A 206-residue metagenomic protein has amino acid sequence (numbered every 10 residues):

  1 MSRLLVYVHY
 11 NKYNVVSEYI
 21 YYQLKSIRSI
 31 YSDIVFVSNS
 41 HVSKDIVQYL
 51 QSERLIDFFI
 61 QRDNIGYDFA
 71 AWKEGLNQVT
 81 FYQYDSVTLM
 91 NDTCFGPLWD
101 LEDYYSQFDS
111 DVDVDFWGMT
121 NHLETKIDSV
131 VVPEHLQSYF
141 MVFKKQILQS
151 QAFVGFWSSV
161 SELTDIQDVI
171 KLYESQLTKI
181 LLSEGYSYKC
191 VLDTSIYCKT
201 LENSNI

Functional and structural regions predicted by a protein language model:
M1-I206: ER/Golgi luminal nucleotide-sugar-dependent glycosyltransferases, focusing on the catalytic module
